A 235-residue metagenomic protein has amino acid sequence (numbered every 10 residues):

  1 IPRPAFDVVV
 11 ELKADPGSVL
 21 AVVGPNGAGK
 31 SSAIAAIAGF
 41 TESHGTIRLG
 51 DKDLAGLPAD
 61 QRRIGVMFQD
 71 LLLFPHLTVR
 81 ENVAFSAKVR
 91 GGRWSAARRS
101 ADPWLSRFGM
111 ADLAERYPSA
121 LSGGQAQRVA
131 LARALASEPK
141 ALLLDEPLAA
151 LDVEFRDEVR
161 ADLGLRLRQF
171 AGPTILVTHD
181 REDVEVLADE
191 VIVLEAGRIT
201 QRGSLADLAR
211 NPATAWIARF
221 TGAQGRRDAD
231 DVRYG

Functional and structural regions predicted by a protein language model:
D53, S95-L113, G164-L165: Conserved ABC ATPase "signature" region
D53-F68, V89, W94-R98, L208-P212: ABC ATPase NBD coupling module
Y117-L121, Q125: Conserved ABC ATPase signature
A136-K140: A short, proline-enriched helix->beta-strand linker immediately N-terminal to the Walker B motif in ABC-type P-loop
L142-E146: Catalytic Walker B motif of ABC-type/P-loop ATPase nucleotide-binding domains
A196-G197: Conserved ABC ATPase "signature" C-loop
R202-G203, N211: ABC ATPase "signature
